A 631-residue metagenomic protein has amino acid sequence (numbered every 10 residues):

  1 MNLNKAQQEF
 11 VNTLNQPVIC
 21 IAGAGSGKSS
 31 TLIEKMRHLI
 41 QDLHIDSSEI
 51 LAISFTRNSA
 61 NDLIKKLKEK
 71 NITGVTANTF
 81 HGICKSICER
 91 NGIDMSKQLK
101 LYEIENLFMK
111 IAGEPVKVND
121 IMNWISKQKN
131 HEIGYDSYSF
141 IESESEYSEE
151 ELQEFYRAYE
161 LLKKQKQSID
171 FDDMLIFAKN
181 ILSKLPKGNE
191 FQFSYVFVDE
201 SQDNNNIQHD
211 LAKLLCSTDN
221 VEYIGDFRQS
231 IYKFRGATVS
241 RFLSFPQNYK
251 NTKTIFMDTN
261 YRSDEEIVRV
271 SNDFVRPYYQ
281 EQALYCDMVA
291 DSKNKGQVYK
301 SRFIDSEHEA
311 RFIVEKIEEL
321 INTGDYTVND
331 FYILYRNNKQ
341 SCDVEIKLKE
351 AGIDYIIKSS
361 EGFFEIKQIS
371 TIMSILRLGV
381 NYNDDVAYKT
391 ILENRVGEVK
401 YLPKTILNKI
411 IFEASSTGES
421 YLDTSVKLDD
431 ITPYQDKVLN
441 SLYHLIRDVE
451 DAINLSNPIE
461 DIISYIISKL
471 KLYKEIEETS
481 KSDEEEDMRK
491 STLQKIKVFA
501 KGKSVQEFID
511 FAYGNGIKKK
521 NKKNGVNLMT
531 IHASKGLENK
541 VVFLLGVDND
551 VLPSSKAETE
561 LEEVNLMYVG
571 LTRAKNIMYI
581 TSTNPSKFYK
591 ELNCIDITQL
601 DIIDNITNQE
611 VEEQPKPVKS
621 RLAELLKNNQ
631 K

Functional and structural regions predicted by a protein language model:
M1-M95, R269-N272, T572, K631: P-loop NTPase Walker
N2-N12, Q16-I21, T76, Y147-L243 (+3 more regions): Conserved helicase NTPase motor core
C20, A24-L32, N251-K253, T259-I353 (+1 more regions): Helicase P-loop NTPase motor core
T76-C84, F197-E200, I224, N337 (+3 more regions): Conserved helicase core region in the C-terminal RecA-like lobe
I83, N294-G296, D325-L455: ATPase/helicase motor core of nucleic-acid motors
G92-D172, T254, N260, K404: ATP-hydrolysis module of ASCE/P-loop NTPase motor domains, specifically the Walker B Asp-Glu catalytic pair
K427-A533, S554, K575, Y579 (+2 more regions): Accessory C-terminal helicase-associated subdomains
F543, D548-K631: Accessory/regulatory regions of helicases
